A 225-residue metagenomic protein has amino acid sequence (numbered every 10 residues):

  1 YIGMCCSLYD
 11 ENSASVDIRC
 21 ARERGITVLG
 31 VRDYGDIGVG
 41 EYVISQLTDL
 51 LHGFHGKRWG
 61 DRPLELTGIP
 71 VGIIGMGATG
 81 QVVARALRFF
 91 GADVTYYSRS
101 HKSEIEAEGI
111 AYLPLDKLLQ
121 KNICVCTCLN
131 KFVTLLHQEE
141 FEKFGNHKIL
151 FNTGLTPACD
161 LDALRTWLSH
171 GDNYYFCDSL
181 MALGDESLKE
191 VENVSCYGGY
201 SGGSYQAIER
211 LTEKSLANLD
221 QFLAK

Functional and structural regions predicted by a protein language model:
Y1, E23-I26, G91-A92, G145-K148 (+1 more regions): A short helix->loop->beta-strand "cap" motif at the edges of active sites that frequently abuts
Y1-R58: Phosphate/diphosphate ligand-binding glycine-rich loop within oxidoreductases
R22, T27-E41, G56, F176-K225: C-terminal helix-to-coil terminal segments
G53-V83, G109: Glycine-rich NAD(P)-binding loop of Rossmann-like domains
P70, A92-D93, N173, N193: Residues at the starts of beta-strands that form the adenosine-phosphate
A86-L87, F144: Aromatic pocket-lining residues of Rossmann-like dinucleotide-binding sites
F89-E106: NAD(P)-binding Rossmann-fold cofactor-contacting core
H101-S187: Rossmann-like adenosine-cofactor binding region
